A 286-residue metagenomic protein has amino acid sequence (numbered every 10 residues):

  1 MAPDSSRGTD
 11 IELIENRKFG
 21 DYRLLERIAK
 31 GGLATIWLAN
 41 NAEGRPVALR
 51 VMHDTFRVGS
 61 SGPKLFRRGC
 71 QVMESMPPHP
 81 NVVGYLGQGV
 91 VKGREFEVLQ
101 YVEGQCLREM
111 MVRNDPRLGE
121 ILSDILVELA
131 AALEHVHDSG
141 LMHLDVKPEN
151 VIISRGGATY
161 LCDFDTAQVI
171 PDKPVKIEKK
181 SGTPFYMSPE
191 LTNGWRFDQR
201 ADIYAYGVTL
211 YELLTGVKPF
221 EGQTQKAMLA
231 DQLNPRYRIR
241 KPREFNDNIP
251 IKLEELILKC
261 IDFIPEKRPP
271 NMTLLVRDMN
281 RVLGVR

Functional and structural regions predicted by a protein language model:
F56-S75: AlphaC helix of the eukaryotic protein kinase fold
Q88: Activation-segment/catalytic-loop signature of the eukaryotic protein kinase fold
K92-C106: Conserved short submotifs of the Hanks-type protein kinase catalytic core that shape the nucleotide-binding pocket
L107-R117: AlphaC helix of the protein kinase catalytic domain
I125-L126: Activation segment signature within eukaryotic-like protein kinase domains
A131-L141: Protein kinase catalytic-loop region centered on the HRD/HxD motif
